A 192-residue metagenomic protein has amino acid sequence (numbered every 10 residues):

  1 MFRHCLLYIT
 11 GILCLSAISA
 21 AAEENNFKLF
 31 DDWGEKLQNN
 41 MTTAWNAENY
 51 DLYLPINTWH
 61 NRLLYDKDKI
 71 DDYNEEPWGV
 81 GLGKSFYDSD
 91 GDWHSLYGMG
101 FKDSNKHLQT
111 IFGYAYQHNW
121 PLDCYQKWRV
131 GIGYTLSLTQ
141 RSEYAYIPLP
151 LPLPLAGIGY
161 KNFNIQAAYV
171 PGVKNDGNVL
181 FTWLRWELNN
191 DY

Functional and structural regions predicted by a protein language model:
Y8-A17: Bacterial N-terminal signal peptides
A21-K84: Short glycine/proline- and aromatic-enriched beta-strand/turn motifs that initiate or cap beta-hairpins
N39-N49, Y87-W93, W120-V130, N190-Y192: Short loop/turn motifs that connect adjacent beta-strands in outer-membrane beta-barrel proteins
E48-L54, H94-L96, W128-Y134, I165-A167 (+1 more regions): Transmembrane beta-strands of outer-membrane beta-barrel proteins
L54, V80-K84, G98, F112-H118 (+3 more regions): Residues on the lipid-exposed face of transmembrane beta-strands in outer-membrane beta-barrel proteins
I56-R62, F86, G100-K106, H118 (+4 more regions): Transmembrane beta-strands of outer-membrane beta-barrel pores
T58-H60, G177-Y192: Outer-membrane beta-barrel "beta-signal"
D72-N74, D90, G100-I111, L138-P150 (+1 more regions): Solvent-exposed loop/turn segments connecting transmembrane beta-strands in outer-membrane beta-barrel proteins
